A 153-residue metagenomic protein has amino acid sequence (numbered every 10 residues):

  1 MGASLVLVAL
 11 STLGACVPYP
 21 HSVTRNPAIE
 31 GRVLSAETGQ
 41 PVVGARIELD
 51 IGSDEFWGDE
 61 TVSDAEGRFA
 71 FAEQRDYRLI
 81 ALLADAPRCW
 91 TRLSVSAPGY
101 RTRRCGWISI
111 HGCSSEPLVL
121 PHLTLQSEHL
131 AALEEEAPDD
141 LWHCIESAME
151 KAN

Functional and structural regions predicted by a protein language model:
M1-L5: Bacterial N-terminal signal peptides that target proteins for export
L10-A28, R32-V42, E136-N153: Beta-strand-rich domain onsets/edges
T38-S53, D64-A65: Short, ordered, surface-exposed loop/turn motifs in non-cytosolic proteins
D50-E55, P98-Y100: Change "in extracellular beta-sheet-rich domains … of secreted and cell-surface proteins" to "in beta-sheet-rich domains
D54-R75: Short, acidic Ser/Thr/Gly-rich low-complexity loop/linker segments typical of extracellular and cell-surface proteins
S63-E66, I110-S115: Short proline/glycine- and polar residue-rich coil/turn motifs
Y77-S109: A short, solvent-exposed loop/turn motif at the edges and junctions of modular extracellular/periplasmic domains
L118-A131: Conserved "repeat-terminator" motif of extracellular CCP/Sushi domains
